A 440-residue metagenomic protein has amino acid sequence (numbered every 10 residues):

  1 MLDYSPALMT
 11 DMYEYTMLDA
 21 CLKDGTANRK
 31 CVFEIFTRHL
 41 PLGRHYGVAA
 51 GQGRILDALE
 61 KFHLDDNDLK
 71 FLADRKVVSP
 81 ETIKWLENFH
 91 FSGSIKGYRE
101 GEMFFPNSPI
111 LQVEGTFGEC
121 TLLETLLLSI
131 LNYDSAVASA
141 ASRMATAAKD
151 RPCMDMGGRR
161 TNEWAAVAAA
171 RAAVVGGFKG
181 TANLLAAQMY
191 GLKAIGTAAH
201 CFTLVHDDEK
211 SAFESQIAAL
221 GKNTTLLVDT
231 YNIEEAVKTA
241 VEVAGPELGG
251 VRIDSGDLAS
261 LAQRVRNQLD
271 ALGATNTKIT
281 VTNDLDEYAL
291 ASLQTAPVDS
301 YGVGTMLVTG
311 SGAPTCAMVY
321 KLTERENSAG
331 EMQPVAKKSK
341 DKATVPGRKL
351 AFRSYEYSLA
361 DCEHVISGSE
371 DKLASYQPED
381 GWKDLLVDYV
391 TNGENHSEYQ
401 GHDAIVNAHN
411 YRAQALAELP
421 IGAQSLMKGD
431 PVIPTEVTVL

Functional and structural regions predicted by a protein language model:
M1-A219, E234, E247, K321-L440: Ordered alpha/beta subdomains of enzyme catalytic regions
C201-S358: Glycine-rich phosphate/ribose-binding loops and adjacent secondary-structure elements that form binding surfaces
